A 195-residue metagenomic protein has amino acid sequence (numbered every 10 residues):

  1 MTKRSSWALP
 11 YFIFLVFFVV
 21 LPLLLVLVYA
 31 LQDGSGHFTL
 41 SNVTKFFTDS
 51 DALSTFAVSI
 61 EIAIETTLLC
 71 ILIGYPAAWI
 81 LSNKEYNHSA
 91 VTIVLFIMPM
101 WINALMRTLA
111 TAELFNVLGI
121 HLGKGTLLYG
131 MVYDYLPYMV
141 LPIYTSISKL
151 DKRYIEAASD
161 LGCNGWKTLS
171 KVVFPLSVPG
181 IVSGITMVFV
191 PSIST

Functional and structural regions predicted by a protein language model:
T2-S35, T48-S148, V172-I193: Membrane-water interface segments at the C-terminal ends of transmembrane alpha-helices in multi-pass inner-membrane
T39-F47: A short amphipathic helical element positioned immediately N-terminal to and/or at the very start of a transmembrane
L150-Y154: Short glycine/proline-centered loop/turn elements that form peptide/ligand docking sites
A158: The alpha-helix within a helix-turn-helix
L161-G162, P175: Glycine/proline-centered hinge or cleavage motifs at structural transition points of membrane proteins
